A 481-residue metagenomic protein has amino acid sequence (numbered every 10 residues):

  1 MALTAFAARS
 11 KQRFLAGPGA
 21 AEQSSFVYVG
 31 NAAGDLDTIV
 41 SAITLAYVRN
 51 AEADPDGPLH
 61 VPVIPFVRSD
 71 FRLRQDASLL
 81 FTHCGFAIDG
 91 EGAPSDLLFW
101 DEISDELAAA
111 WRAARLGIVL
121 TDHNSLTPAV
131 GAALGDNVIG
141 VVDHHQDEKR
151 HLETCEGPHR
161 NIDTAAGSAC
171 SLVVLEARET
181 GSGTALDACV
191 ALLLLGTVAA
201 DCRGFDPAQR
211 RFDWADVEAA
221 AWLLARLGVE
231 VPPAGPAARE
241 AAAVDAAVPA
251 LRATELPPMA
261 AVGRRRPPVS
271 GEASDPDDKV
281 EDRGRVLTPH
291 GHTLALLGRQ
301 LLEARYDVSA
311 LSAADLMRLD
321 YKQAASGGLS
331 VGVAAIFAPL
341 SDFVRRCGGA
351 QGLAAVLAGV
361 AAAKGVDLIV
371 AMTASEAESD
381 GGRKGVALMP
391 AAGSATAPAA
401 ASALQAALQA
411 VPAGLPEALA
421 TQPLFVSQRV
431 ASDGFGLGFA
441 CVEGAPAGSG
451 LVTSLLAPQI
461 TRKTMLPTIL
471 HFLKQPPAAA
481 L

Functional and structural regions predicted by a protein language model:
M1-L481: Replace "Mg2+/Mn2+-dependent" with "divalent metal-dependent
